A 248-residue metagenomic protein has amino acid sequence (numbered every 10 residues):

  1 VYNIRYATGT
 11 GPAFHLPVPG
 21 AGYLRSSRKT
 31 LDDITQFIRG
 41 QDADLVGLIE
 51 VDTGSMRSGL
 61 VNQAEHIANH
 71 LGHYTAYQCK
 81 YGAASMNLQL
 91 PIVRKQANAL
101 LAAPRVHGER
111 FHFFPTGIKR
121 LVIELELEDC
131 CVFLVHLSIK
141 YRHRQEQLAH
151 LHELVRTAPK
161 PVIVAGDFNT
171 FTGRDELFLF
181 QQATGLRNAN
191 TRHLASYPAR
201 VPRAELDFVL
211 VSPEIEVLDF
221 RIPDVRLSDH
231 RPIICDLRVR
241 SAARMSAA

Functional and structural regions predicted by a protein language model:
V1-H70, Y77-S85, R240-A248: N-terminal, active-site-proximal structural segment of metallo-dependent hydrolase catalytic domains
N3-I4, V51, L137, G166-F168 (+1 more regions): Active-site metal-binding loops of divalent metal-dependent hydrolases
G9-H15, L60-V61, N87-L90, V122 (+3 more regions): Short aromatic-enriched loop/helix-cap "lid" or pocket-rim segments at secondary-structure transitions that line
A21-S27, F113, S138-R142: Short, flexible loop segments at the rims of nucleotide/cofactor-binding pockets, characterized by
E50-D129, R221-D224: Structured beta-strand-rich core segments of catalytic domains in phosphoester-bond hydrolases
V106, R110-F113, E124-E126, H143-A149 (+2 more regions): Metal-dependent phosphoester-hydrolase catalytic domains
L125-C131, V135-R142: Metal-dependent phosphoester/phosphodiester hydrolase catalytic core
